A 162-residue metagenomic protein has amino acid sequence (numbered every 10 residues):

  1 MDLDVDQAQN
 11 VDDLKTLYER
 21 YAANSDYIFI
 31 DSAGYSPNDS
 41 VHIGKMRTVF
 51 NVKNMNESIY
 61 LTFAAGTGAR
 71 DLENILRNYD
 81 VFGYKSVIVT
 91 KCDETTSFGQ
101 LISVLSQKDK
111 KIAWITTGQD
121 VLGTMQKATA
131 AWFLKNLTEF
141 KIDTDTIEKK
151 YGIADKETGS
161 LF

Functional and structural regions predicted by a protein language model:
M1-L14, Y18-K45, K53, A64: Switch II (G3) loop of P-loop NTPases
V11-D13, G34-P37, A65-A69, C92-T96 (+1 more regions): Conserved nucleotide-binding/hydrolysis micro-motifs of P-loop NTPases
Y18, L76, L101-I102: Generic hydrophobic/aromatic pocket-lining and core-packing "Φ" positions
N24-S25, R47-T48, N78-D80, L105-Q107 (+1 more regions): Short, hinge-like loop/turn segments at secondary-structure boundaries
P37-I43, D71-E73, S97-Q100: Conserved ATPase-coupling elements of RecA-like P-loop NTPase cores
K53-T67, D71-I75: Phosphate/Mg2+-binding loops and adjacent switch elements in nucleotide/diphosphate-handling enzyme cores
M55-F63, D80-L122: Conserved beta-strand/loop subsegment of P-loop NTPase cores
L105-F162: NTP-binding/hydrolysis catalytic cores, primarily Walker-type P-loop NTPases
